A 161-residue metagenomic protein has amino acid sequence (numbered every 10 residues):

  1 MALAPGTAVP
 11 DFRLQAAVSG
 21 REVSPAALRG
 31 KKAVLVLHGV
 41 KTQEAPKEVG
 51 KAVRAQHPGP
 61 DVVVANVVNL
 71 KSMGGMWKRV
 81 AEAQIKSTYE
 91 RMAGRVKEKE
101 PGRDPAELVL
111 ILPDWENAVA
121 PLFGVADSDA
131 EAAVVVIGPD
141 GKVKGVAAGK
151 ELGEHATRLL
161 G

Functional and structural regions predicted by a protein language model:
M1-D11, V96-E100: N-proximal helix/coil linker or "cap" segments that precede and/or mark the start of modular domains
V9, R29-G30, G59: Extracytoplasmic
R13-A33, G39-K41: A short beta-strand-turn-helix
V34-L35, V134: Hydrophobic beta-strand anchors of alpha/beta hydrolase catalytic cores
L35-H38, A65-N69, A147: Conserved beta-strand segments of the P-loop GTPase G domain that flank and frequently precede/overlap
Q43-D104: Structural microenvironment flanking redox-active thiols in thiol-disulfide oxidoreductases
V63-K71, A81-E82, L108-P121, V125-D129: Eukaryotic scaffold repeat domains enriched in small/polar residues
P105, D114-L159: Thiol/disulfide oxidoreductase modules built on the thioredoxin-like
